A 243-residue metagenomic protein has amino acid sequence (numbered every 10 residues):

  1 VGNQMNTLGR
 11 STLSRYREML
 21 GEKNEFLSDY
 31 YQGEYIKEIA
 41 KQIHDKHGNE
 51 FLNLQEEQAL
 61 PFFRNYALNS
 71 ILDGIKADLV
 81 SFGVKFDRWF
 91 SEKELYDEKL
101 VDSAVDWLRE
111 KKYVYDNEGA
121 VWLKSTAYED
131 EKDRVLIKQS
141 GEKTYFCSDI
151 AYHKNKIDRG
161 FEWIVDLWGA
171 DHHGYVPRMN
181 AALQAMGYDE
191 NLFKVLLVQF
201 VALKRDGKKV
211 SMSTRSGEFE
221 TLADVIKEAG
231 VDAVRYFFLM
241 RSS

Functional and structural regions predicted by a protein language model:
V1-S243: NTP-dependent nucleotidyl-transfer catalytic core
